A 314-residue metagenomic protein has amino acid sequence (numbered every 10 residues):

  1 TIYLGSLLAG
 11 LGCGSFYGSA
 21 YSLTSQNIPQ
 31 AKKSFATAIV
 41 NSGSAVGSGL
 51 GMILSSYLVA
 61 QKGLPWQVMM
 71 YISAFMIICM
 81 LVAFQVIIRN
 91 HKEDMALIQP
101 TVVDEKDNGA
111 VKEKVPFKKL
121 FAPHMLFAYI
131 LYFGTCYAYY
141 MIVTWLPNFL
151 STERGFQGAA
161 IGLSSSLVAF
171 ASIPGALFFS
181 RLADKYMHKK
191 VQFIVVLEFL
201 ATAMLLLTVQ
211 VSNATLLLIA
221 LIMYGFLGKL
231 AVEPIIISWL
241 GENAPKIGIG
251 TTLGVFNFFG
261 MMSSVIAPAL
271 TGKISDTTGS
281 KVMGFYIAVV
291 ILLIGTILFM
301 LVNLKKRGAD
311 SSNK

Functional and structural regions predicted by a protein language model:
G5-V46: Cytoplasmic helix-loop-helix junction between adjacent transmembrane helices in 12-TM secondary transporters
F35-I53, N257-A267: Glycine-rich segments within core transmembrane alpha-helices of 12-TM secondary carriers
V40-H91: Helix-loop-helix hairpin linking two adjacent transmembrane segments in secondary transporters
D94-F127: Juxtamembrane intracellular "pre-TM" segments in multi-pass secondary transporters
P123-A176, I237: Extracytoplasmic gate region of multi-pass secondary transporters
L177-H188, D276: Helix-to-loop junctions at the C-terminal end of transmembrane segments in multipass secondary transporters
K189-W239: C-terminal transmembrane helical hairpin of 12-TM major facilitator-type secondary transporters
G241-S280: A late C-terminal transmembrane helix in Major Facilitator Superfamily
